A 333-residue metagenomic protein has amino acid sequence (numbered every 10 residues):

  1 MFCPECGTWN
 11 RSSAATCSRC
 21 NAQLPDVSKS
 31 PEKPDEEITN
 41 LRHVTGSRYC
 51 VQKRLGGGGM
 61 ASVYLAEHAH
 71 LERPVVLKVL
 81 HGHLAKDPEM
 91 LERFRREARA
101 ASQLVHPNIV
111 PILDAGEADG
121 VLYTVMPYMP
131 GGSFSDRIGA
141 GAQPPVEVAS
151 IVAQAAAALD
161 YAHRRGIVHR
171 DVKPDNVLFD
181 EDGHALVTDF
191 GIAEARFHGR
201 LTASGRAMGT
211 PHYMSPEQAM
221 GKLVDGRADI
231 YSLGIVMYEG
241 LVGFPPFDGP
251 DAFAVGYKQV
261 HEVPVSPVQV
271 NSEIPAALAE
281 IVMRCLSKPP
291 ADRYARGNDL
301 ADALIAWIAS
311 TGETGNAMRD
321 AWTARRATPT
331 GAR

Functional and structural regions predicted by a protein language model:
P25-I38, A291, A295-R333: Juxtacatalytic C-terminal regulatory tail of Ser/Thr protein kinases
Q52-G58, V63: Protein kinase glycine-rich loop
E67, L159, L178, T210-N316: C-terminal lobe helix-coil module of Hanks-type protein kinase domains
H81-Q103: AlphaC helix of the eukaryotic protein kinase fold
A115: Activation-segment/catalytic-loop signature of the eukaryotic protein kinase fold
D119-S133, R137: Conserved short submotifs of the Hanks-type protein kinase catalytic core that shape the nucleotide-binding pocket
I151-V152: Activation segment signature within eukaryotic-like protein kinase domains
A157-I167: Protein kinase catalytic-loop region centered on the HRD/HxD motif
